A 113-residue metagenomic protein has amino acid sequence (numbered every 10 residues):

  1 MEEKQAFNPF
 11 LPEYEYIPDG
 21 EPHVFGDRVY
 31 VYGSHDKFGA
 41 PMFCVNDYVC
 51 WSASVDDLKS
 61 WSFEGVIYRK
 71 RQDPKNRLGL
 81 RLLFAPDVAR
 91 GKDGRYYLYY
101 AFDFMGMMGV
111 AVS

Functional and structural regions predicted by a protein language model:
M1-S113: Carbohydrate-active catalytic/glycan-binding domains of CAZyme proteins, especially the secreted or lumenal ectodomains
